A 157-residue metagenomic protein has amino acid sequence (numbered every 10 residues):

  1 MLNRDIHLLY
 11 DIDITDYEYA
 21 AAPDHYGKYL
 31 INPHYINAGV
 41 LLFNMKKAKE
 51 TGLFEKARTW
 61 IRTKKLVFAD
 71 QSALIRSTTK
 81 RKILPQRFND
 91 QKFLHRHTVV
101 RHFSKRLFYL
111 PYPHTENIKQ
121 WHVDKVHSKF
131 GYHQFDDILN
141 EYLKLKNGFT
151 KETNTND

Functional and structural regions predicted by a protein language model:
M1-P23, L42-F43: GT-A fold catalytic core of metal-dependent nucleotide-sugar glycosyltransferases, centered on the diacidic
H25-G27: Surface loop/turn signatures of beta-propeller and other carbohydrate-active proteins
I31-N32: Short consensus segments that form the blades of beta-propeller domains, in both extracellular/periplasmic
A38, F43-D157: A glycosyltransferase accessory/donor-loop signature
